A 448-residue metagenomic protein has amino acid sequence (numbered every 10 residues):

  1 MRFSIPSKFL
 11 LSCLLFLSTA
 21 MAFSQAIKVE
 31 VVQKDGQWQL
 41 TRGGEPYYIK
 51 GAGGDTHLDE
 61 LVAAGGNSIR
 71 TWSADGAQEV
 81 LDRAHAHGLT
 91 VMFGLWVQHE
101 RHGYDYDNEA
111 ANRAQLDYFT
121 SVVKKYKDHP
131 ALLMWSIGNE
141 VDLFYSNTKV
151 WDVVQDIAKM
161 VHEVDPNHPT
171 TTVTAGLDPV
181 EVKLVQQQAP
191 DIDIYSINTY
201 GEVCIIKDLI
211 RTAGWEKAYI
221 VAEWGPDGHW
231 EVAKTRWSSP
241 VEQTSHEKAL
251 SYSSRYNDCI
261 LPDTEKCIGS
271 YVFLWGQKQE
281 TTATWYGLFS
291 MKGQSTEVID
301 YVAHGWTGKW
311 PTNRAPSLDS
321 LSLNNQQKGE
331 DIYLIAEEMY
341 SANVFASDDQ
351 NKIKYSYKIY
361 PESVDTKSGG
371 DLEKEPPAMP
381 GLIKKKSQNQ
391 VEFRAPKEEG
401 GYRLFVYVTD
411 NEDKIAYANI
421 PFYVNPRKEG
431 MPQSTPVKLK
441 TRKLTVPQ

Functional and structural regions predicted by a protein language model:
M1-Q25: Bacterial Sec-dependent N-terminal signal peptides
K28-G36, T41-I192, I205, W215 (+4 more regions): Active-site mouth of glycoside hydrolases
R42, P46-G51, R211-L372, P376 (+4 more regions): Substrate-binding clefts and catalytic carboxylate motifs of secreted carbohydrate-active enzymes
G176-T235: Aromatic- and acid-rich polysaccharide-binding/catalytic face of secreted or lumenal carbohydrate-active enzymes
R394-G400, E412: Short, surface-exposed loop/turn segments at beta-strand-coil junctions that are enriched for proline with nearby
P426-K443: Low-complexity, Pro/Ser/Thr- and charge-rich linker/hinge segments at domain boundaries
